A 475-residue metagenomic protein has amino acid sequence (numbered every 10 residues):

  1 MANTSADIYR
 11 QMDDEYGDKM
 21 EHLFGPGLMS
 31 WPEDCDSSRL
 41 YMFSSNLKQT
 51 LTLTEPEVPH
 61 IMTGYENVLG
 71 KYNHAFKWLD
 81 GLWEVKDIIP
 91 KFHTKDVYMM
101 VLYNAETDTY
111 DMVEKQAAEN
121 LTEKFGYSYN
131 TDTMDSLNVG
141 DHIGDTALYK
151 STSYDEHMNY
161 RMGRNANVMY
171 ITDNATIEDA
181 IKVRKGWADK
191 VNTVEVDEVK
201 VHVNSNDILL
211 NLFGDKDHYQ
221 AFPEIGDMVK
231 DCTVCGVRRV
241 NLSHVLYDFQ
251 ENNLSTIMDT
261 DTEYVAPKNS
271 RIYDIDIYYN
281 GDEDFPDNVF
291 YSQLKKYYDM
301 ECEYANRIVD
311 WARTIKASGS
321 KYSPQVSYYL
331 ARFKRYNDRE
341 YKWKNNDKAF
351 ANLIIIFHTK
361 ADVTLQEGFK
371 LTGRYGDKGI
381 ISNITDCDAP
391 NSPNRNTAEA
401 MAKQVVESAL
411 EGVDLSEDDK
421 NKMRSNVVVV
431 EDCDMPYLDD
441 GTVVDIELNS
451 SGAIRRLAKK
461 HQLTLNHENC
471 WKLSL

Functional and structural regions predicted by a protein language model:
M1-K370, W471-L473: Long, charge-dense accessory insertions within large macromolecular proteins
L209, K342, D347, N352-L475: Conserved phosphate-binding elements of NTP-dependent enzyme cores
